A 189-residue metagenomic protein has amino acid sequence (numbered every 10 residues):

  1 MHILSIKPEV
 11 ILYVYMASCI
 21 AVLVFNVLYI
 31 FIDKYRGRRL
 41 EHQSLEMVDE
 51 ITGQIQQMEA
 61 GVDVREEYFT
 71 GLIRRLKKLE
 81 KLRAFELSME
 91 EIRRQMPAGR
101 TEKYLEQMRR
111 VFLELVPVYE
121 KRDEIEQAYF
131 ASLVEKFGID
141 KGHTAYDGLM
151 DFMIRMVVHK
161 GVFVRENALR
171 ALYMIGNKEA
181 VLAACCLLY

Functional and structural regions predicted by a protein language model:
M1-S44: N-terminal signal-anchor transmembrane alpha helix of single-pass membrane proteins, serving as the membrane-anchoring
F31-D123: N-terminal topogenic membrane-targeting module
R65, K78-L82, M108, Q127 (+3 more regions): Alpha-helix initiation and capping sites
L87, E91, Q95-E106, A128-K141 (+1 more regions): Structural detector for internal amphipathic alpha-helices that build alpha-solenoid repeat scaffolds
E114-V116, F152-I154, A183-C185: Buried hydrophobic core positions in alpha-solenoid tandem helical repeats
E124-I125, V162-F163: Alpha-helix N-cap/helix-start positions at coil->helix boundaries
Y189: Conserved small/polar residues in nucleotide/adenosyl-binding loops
